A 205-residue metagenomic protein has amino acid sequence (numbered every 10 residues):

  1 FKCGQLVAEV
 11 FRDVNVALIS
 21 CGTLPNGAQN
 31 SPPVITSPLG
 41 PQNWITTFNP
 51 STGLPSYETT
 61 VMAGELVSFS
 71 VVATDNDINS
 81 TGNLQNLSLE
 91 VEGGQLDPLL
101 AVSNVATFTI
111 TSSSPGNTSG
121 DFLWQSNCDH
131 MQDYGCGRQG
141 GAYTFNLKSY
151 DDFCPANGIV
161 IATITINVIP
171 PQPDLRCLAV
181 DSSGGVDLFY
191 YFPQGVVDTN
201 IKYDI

Functional and structural regions predicted by a protein language model:
F1, D121-Q139, F192: Extracellular/luminal low-complexity segments enriched in Ser/Thr/Pro
F1-V7, K148-N157: Short, solvent-exposed loop/turn segments at the edges of extracellular beta-sandwich modules
R12-V14, N26-G40, W44-S51, E65-S70 (+2 more regions): Surface-exposed or secretory-pathway low-complexity segments enriched in glycine-proline and Ser/Thr/acidic residues
I19-P38, P171-G185: Low-complexity, Pro/Ser/Thr- and charge-rich linker/hinge segments at domain boundaries
P50-E65, C136-R138, C177-G184, V197: Short, solvent-exposed loop/linker segments at the N-terminal edge of repeated beta-sheet extracellular domains
T60-V67, V71-Q85, C128, S149-D151 (+1 more regions): Extracellular acidic, Ser/Thr/Pro-rich low-complexity tracts
L66, S119, G140-T144, N200: Extracellular Ig-like/FN3 beta-sandwich strand-entry sites
N167-I201: Pro/Thr/Ser/Gly-rich low-complexity, intrinsically disordered linker/stalk tracts
